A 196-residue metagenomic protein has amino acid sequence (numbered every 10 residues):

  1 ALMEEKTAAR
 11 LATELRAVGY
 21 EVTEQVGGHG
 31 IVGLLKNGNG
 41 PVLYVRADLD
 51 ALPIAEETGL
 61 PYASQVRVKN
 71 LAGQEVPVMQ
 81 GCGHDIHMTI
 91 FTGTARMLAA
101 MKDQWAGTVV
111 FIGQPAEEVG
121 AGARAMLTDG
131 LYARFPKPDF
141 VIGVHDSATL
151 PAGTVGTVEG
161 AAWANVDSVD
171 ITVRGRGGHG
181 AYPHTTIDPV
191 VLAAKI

Functional and structural regions predicted by a protein language model:
A1-Q80, D85-A106: Acidic/His- and Gly-rich active-site-bordering loop/insert found across diverse amide/peptide-bond hydrolases
I31, L52, P61-M79, D85-I86 (+2 more regions): Histidine/acidic-residue-rich, glycine-tolerant segments that coordinate divalent metal ions
